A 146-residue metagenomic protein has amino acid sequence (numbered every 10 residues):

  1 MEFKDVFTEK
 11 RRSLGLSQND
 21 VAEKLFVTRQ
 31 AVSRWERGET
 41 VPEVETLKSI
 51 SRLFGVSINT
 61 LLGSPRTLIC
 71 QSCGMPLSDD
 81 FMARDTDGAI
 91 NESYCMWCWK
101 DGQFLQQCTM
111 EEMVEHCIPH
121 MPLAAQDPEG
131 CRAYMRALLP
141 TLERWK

Functional and structural regions predicted by a protein language model:
D5-K24: Short basic helix-loop element that most often maps to the first helix and adjoining turn of HTH DNA-binding modules
F7, V21-A22, V32-W35, L61: Conserved hydrophobic/aromatic packing and binding residues within compact polymer-binding modules
L25-V41: Recognition helix of helix-turn-helix/homeodomain-like DNA-binding domains that insert into the DNA major groove
E45-T60: DNA major-groove recognition helix of helix-turn-helix/homeodomain DNA-binding modules
C70-C73, C95-C98: Short cysteine-rich clusters marking metal-coordination/redox-active sites
F81-E92: Short linker/helix segments within small regulatory modules
W97-H116: Short metal-binding segments enriched for Cys and/or His
